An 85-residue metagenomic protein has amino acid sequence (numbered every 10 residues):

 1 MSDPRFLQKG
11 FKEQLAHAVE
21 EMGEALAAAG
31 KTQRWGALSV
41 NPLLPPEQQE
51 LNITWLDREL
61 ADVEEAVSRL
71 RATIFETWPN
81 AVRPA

Functional and structural regions predicted by a protein language model:
M1-A85: Flexible "arm" and connector segments at domain edges
